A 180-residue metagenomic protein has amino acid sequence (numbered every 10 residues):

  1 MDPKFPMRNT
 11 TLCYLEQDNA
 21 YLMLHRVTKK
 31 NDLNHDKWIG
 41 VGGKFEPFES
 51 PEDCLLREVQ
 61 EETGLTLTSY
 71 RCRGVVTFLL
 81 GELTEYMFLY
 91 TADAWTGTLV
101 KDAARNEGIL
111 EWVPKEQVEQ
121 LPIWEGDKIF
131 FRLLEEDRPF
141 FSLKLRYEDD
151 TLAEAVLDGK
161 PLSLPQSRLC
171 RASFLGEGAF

Functional and structural regions predicted by a protein language model:
M1, Q166-A179: A cross-taxon signal for low-complexity, glycine/charged-rich
D2-M23, K44: Conserved N-terminal beta-strand and adjoining loop/helix that marks the start of the Nudix/MutT-like hydrolase domain
R8, H35, G40, L67 (+1 more regions): Short connector loops at helix/strand junctions that flank enzyme active sites, especially segments positioning acidic
E16-A20, K29-K30, E46, A92-T98 (+1 more regions): Short, charged/polar surface micro-motifs in flexible loops or helix N-caps
Y21-E61, T151-P161, F180: Conserved Nudix-box catalytic region and its N-terminal flanking loop in Nudix hydrolases and closely related
F45-T68, L79-L133, A155-S163: Unchanged
R73-L79: Short, solvent-exposed loop/turn elements at beta->coil junctions and helix N-caps that rim active or binding pockets
D137-P165, L169-C170: Charged phosphate-binding loop/patch that engages nucleotide di/tri-phosphates or the phosphate backbone of nucleic
